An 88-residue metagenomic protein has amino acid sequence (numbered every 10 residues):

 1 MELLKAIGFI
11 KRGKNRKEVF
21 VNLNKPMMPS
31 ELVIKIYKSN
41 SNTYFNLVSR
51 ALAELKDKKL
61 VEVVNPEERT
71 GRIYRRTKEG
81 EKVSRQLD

Functional and structural regions predicted by a protein language model:
M1-N22, Y44: Short alpha-helical segments that sit at the start of domains
F9-G13, P66-D88: Short, cationic-aromatic polyanion-contact patches
K17, P29-S30, S49: Short amphipathic alpha-helical segments
V21, I34, R50, E54: DNA-binding alpha-helical recognition surfaces that contact promoter or target DNA
N22-E31: Short capping segments at the starts of secondary-structure elements
E31-Y37: A short acidic, leucine-rich amphipathic alpha-helix
S41-D57: Short amphipathic alpha-helical interaction segments
K56-P66: A short, conserved structural fragment
